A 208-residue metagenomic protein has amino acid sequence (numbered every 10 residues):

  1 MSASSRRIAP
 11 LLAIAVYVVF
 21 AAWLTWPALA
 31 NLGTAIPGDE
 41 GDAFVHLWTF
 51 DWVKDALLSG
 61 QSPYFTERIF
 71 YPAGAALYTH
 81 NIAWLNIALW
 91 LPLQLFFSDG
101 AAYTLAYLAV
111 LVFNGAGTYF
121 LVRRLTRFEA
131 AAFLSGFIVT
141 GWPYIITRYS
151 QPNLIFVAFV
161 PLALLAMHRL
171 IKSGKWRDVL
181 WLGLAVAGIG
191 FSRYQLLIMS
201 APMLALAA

Functional and structural regions predicted by a protein language model:
M1-P27: Start-transfer (signal-anchor) and selected internal transmembrane alpha helices of multi-pass inner/ER membrane
A3, P27-A30, R123, R177: Polar/charged alpha-helical tracts
S4, I8, D39-D42, Y78 (+3 more regions): Generic alpha-helical structural element
S5-L12, L95-A106, R127-S135: Membrane-interface starts of transmembrane alpha-helices
L11, A15, V45-T49, L85 (+2 more regions): Alpha-helical structural motif
I14, H80-L91, A132, G136 (+1 more regions): Generic alpha-helical secondary structure signal
Y17, W23, A106-L125, E129-A208: Membrane-embedded helix bundles of polyisoprenyl
F20-N114, W142-V157: Membrane-interface coil-to-helix junctions
